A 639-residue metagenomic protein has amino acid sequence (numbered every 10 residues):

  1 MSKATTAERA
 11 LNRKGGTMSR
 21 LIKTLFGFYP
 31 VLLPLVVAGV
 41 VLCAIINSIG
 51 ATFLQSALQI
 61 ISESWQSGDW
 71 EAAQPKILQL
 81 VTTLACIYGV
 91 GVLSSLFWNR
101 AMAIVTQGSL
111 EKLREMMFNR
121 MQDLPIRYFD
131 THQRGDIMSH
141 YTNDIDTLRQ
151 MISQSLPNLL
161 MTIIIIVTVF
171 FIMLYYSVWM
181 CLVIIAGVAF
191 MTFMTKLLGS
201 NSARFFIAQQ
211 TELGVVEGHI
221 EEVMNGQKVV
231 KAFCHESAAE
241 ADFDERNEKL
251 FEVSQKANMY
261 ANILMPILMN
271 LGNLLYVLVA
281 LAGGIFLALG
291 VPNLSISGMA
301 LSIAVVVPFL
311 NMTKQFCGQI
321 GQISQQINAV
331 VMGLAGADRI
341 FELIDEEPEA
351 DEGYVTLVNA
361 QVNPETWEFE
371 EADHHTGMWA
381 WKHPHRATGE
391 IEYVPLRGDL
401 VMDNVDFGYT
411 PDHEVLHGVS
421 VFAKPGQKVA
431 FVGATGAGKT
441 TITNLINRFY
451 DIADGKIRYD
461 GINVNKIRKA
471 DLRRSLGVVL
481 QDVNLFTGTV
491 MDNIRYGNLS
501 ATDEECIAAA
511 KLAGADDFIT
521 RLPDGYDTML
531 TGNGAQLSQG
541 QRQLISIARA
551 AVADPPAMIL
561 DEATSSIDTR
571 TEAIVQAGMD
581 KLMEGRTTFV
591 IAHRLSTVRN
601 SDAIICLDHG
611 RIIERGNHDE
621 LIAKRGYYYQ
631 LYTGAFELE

Functional and structural regions predicted by a protein language model:
M1-N47, S62-T83, W98-M102, T106 (+8 more regions): Membrane-integrated ABC transporters
A7-G15, I46-Q59, C86-R134, M138 (+10 more regions): Juxtamembrane helix-loop junctions of ABC transporter transmembrane domains
G27-P30, I126-R127, N143-I152, L156 (+7 more regions): An intracellular "coupling" helix at the cytosolic face of ABC transporter transmembrane type-1 domains
V31-F97, L174-W179, L281, G290-I303: Transmembrane helix-loop-helix hairpins at lipid-water interfaces of multipass membrane proteins, especially the type-1
G39, I87-T106, P157-I164, V183-Q209 (+5 more regions): Alpha-helical transmembrane segments of multi-pass membrane proteins
W65, I172-A186, Y260-D338, L343-E347 (+1 more regions): Helix-loop-helix
W70, A360-E639: ABC-type nucleotide-binding domain
